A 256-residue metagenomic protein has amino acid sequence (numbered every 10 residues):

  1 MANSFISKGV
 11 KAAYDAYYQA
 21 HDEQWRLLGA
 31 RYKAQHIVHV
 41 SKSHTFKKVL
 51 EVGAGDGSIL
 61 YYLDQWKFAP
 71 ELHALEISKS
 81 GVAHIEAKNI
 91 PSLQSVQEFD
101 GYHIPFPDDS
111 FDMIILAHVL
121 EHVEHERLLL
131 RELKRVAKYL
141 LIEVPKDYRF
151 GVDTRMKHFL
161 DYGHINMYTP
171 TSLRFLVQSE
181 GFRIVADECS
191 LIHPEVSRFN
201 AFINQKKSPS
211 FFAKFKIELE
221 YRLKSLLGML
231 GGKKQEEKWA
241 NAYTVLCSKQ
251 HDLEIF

Functional and structural regions predicted by a protein language model:
M1-P107, M113, L130, G163 (+3 more regions): Conserved N-terminal segment of class I S-adenosyl-L-methionine
A87, V152-M156, V196-F202: Short aromatic-enriched loop/helix-cap "lid" or pocket-rim segments at secondary-structure transitions that line
M113-V119: A short beta-strand submotif of the Rossmann-like class I SAM-dependent methyltransferase core that lines
H122: Di-metal (Zn2+ and/or Mg2+/Mn2+) metal-binding site signature of metallo-dependent hydrolases with the MBL/beta-CASP
R127-I142: A short glycine-rich, Lys/Arg-flanked "PGG" loop and its adjoining helix->strand segment in the class I
E143-N166: Short, glycine-/aromatic-enriched active-site segment of Class I SAM-dependent methyltransferases
I165-G181, D187: Short alpha-helix
E188-F256: A C-terminal cap/extension of S-adenosyl-L-methionine-dependent methyltransferases that defines the acceptor-substrate
